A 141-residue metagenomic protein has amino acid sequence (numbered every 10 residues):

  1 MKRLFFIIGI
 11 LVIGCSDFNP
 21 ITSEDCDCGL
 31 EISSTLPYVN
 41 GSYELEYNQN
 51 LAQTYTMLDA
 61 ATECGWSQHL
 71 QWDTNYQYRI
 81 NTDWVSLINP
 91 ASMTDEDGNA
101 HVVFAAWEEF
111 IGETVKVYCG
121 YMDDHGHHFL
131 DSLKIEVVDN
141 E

Functional and structural regions predicted by a protein language model:
L4-I13: Sec-dependent N-terminal signal peptides
V12-V39: Bacterial Sec-dependent N-terminal signal peptides
G29-L45, S67-V102: Low-complexity "stalk/linker" and mucin-like segments enriched in Ser/Thr/Pro/Ala/Gly
N40-Y55, A61: Solvent-exposed, conformationally flexible loop/turn segments
A106-I111: Short, surface-exposed loop/turn segments at beta-strand-coil junctions that are enriched for proline with nearby
G112-H125: A short beta-strand micro-motif common to beta-rich folds, especially ectodomain repeats
D131-V138: C-terminal edge beta-strand
